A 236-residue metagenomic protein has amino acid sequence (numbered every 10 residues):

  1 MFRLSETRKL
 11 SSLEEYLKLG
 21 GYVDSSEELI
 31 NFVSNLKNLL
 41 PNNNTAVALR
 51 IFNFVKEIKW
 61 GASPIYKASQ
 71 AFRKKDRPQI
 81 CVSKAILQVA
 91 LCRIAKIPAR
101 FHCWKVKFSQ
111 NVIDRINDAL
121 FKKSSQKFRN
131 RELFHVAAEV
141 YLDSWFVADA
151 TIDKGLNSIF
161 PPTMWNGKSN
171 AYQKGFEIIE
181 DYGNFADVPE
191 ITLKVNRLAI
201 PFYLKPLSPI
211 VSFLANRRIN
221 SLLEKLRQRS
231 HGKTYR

Functional and structural regions predicted by a protein language model:
F2-Q79: Secondary-structure boundary elements
R3, R8, R50, K56 (+10 more regions): Arginine residue identity/basic-tract feature
S12, G21, S25, K107-R236: His-Asp-centered catalytic microenvironments across diverse enzyme cores, prominently the transglutaminase-like
A46, V82-S83, V195: Residue-level recognition of alpha-helix initiation/capping sites
N53-F54, A90, I94, V136 (+1 more regions): Residue-level signal for well-ordered alpha-helical scaffold segments within enzymatic catalytic domains
A62-F128: Active-site neighborhood of thiol-dependent amide/isopeptide-bond enzymes
